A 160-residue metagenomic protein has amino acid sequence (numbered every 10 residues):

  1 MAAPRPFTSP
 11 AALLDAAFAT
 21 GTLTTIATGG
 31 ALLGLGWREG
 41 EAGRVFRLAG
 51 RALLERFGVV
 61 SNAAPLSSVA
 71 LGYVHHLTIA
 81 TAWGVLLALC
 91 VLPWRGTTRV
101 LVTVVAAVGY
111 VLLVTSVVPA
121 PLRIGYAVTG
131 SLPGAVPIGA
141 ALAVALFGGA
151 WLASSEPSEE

Functional and structural regions predicted by a protein language model:
M1-F7, A153-E160: Short, charged juxtamembrane terminal tails flanking transmembrane helices
F7-G40: N-terminal signal-anchor transmembrane alpha helix
T25-G29, A107-P119: Aromatic-anchored segments of alpha-helical transmembrane domains
E39-A64: Membrane-interface interhelical connector segments
L71-L92: Hydrophobic alpha-helical transmembrane segments
A82-V85, I138-A153: Hydrophobic cores of alpha-helical transmembrane segments in multi-pass inner/ER membrane proteins, independent
V91-L112: Internal alpha-helical transmembrane segments of multi-pass membrane proteins
G125-I138: Non-cytosolic membrane-interface motifs at loop->transmembrane helix junctions
